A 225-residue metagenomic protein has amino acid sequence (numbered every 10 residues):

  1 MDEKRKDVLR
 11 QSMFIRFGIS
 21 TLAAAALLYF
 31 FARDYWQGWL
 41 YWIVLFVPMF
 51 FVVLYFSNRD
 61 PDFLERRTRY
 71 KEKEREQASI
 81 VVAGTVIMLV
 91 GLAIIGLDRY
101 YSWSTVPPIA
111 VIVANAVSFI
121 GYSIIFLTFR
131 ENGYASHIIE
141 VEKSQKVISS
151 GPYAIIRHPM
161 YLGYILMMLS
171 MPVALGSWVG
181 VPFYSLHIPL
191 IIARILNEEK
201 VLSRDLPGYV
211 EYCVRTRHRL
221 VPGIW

Functional and structural regions predicted by a protein language model:
M1-D7: Short, Lys/Arg-rich, polar N-terminal cytosolic tail immediately upstream of the first transmembrane signal-anchor
K6, V53-S79, G96-W225: Cytosolic-biased juxtamembrane loops and peripheral soluble domains of multi-pass membrane proteins
S12-T21, R157-Y164: Short hydrophobic alpha-helical membrane-embedded segments
I15, I19-A24, P48-V52, G91 (+4 more regions): Alpha-helical transmembrane segments of multipass membrane proteins
T21, L45-F46, M171, I188: Residue-level recognition of pore/gate-forming positions within transmembrane alpha-helices of multi-pass
T21-A23, V81-I95: Hydrophobic alpha-helical transmembrane segments of multi-pass integral membrane proteins
A24-L40: Short, hydrophobic transmembrane alpha-helix segments
W42-S57: Signature of alpha-helical transmembrane segments in polytopic membrane proteins
